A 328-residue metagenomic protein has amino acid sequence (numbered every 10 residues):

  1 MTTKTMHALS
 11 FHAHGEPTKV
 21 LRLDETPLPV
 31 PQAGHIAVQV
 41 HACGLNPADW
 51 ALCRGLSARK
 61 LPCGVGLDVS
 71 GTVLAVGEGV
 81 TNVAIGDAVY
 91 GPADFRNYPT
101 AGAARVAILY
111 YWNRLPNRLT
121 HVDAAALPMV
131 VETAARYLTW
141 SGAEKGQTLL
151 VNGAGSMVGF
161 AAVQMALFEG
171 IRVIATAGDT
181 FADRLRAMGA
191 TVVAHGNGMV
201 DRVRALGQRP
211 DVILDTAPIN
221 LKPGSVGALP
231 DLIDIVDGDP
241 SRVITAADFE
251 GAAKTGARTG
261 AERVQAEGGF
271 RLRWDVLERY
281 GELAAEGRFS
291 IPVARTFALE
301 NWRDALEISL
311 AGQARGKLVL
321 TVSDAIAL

Functional and structural regions predicted by a protein language model:
T2-K4, H12, V276-L328: C-terminal hydrophobic helical "lid"/dimerization subdomain of Rossmann-like NAD(P)H-dependent oxidoreductases
P27-L45, C53-F95: Glycine-rich beta-strand-centered segment in the early N-terminal region that forms part of a ligand/cofactor-binding
I36, V89-Y90, L149, I213 (+1 more regions): Generic structural signal for buried aliphatic residues
D68-S70, D87-A88, V106, T148 (+2 more regions): Residue-level marker of beta-strand positions
G91-G153: NAD(P)H dinucleotide-binding glycine-rich loop of Rossmann-like/cofactor-binding domains, especially the beta1-alpha1
P128-N197: Mid-domain Rossmann-like dinucleotide-binding core that forms the NAD(H)/NADP(H) cofactor-binding site
G198-P210: Short amphipathic alpha-helix with an adjacent loop that forms part of the alpha/beta core around
N220-R288, V322-L328: Glycine-rich phosphate-binding loop and adjacent beta-alpha segment of Rossmann(oid) nucleotide-cofactor-binding
